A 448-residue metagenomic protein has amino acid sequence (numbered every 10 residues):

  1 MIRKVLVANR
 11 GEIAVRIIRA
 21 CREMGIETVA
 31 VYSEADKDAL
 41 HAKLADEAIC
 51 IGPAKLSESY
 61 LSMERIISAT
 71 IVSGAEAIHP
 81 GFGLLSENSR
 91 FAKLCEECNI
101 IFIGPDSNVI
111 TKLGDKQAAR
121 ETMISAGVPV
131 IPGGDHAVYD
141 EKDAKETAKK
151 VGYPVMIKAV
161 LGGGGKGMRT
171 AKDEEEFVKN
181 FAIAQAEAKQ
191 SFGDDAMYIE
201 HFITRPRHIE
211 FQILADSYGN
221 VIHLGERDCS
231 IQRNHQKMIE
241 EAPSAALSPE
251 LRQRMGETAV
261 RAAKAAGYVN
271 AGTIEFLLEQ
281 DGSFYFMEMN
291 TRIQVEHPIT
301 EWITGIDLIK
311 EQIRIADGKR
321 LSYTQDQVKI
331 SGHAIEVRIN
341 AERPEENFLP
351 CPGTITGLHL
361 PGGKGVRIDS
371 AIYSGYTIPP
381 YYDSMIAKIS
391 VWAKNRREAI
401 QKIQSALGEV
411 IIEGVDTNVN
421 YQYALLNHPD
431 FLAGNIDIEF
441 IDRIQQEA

Functional and structural regions predicted by a protein language model:
M1-S125, V138-E146: ATP-binding N-terminal substructure of ATP-dependent carboxylate-amine bond-forming enzymes
I2, V7-E23, A48, I71-S73 (+4 more regions): ATP-dependent carboxylate activation and anion-phosphoryl transfer catalytic cores that bind Mg-ATP to form
G133-G134: Conserved beta3 strand of the protein kinase N-lobe
E146-M156: Acidic/histidine-enriched active-site and ligand-binding environments that engage anionic O-linkages
A159: N-terminal nucleotide-binding beta1-loop-alpha1 segment
